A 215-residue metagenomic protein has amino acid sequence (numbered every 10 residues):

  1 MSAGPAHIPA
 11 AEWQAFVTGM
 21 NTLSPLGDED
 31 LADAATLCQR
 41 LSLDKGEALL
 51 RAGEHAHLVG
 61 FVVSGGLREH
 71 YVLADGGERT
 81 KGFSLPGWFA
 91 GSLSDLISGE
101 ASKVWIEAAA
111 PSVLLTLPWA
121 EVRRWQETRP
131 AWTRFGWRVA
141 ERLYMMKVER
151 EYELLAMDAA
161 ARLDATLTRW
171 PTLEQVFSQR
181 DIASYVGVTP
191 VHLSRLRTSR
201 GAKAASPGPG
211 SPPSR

Functional and structural regions predicted by a protein language model:
M1-R40: Cyclic nucleotide-binding regulatory module and flanking cytosolic helices
F16, L143-Y152: Short, Lys/Arg-enriched N-terminal segment that forms or immediately precedes the first helix of a structured domain
T22-L31, V59-V62, V72, V113 (+2 more regions): Localized chelating/binding microdomains that coordinate divalent metal ions or stabilize phosphate-bearing
G46, H57-H70, P86-G87: Glycine- and acidic-residue-biased ligand/ion/polar-headgroup-sensing regions
L49-E54: Short phosphate-coordinating micro-motif centered on Lys-Gly-acidic
H70-G76: Cytochrome P450 core scaffold surrounding the K-helix E-X-X-R motif and the conserved "meander" helix-loop region
T80-R138: Cyclic-nucleotide recognition modules
M157-R215: Phosphate-/nucleic-acid-contacting segments
